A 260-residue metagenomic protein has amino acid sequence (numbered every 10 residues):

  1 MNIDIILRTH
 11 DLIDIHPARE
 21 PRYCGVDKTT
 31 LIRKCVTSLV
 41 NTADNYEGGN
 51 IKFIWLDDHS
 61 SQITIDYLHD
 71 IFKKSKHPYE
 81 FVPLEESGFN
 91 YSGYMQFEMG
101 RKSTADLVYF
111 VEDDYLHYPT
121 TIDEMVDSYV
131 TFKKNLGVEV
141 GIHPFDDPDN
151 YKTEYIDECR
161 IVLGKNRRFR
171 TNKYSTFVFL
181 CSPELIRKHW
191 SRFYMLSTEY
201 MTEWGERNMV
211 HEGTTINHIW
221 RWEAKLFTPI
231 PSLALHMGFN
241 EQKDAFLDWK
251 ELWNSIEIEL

Functional and structural regions predicted by a protein language model:
M1-N41: N-proximal low-complexity "stem/linker" segments adjacent to membrane-targeting elements
I3, T42-I54, Y79: Short loop->beta transition adjacent to catalytic acidic/histidine clusters or analogous donor-positioning motifs
I3-A18, D58, P144-D147, S182 (+1 more regions): Short loop/turn segments at strand-loop or loop-helix junctions that form parts of catalytic or ligand-binding pockets
R19-E20, D57-A105: Active-site-proximal specificity loops/subdomain of glycosyltransferases
C24-V40, T121-S128, G205-N217, W249 (+1 more regions): Well-ordered, non-membrane alpha-helical segments in soluble/globular domains
R101, L107, L116-M195: Conserved catalytic core of nucleotide-sugar-dependent glycosyltransferases
C181-L260: C-terminal catalytic/acceptor-binding lobe
